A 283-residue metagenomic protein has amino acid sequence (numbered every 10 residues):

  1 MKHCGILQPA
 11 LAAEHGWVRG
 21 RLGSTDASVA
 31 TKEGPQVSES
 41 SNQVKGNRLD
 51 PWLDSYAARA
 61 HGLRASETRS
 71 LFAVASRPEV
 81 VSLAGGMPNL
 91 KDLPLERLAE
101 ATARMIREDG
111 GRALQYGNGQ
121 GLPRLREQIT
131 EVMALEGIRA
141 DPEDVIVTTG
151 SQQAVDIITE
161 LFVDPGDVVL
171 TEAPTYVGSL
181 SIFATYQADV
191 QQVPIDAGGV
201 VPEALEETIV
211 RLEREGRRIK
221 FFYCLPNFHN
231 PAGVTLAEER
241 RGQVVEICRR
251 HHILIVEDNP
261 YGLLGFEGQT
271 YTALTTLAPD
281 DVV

Functional and structural regions predicted by a protein language model:
S24, S28, S38-S41: Serine residues within intrinsically disordered or low-complexity segments
K45-L49, R59-G150, I157: N-terminal small-domain helix-loop-helix segment of the aminotransferase-like
I106-H252, G262-D281: Conserved core of the PLP fold type I
D258: Glycine-centered flexible beta-alpha turn that most often forms the glycine-rich phosphate-binding loop
